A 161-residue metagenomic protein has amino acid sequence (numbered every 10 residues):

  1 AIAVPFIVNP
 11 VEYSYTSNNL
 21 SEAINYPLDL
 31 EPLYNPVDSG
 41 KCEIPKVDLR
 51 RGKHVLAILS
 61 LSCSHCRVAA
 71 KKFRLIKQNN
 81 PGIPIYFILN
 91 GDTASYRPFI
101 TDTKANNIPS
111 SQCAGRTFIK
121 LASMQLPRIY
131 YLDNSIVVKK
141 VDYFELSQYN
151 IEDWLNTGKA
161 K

Functional and structural regions predicted by a protein language model:
I2-V47: N-terminal "domain-start" segment that seeds a small globular fold
V37-C42, N107-G115, D142: Short acidic-hydrophobic, aromatic-tinged amphipathic segments that line or gate anion-handling sites
P45-R67: Short active-site neighborhood of thiol/selenol oxidoreductases, capturing the structured segment around
H65-P81, G91, F144-E145: Typically the conserved alpha-helix immediately C-terminal to a functionally engaged Cys/Sec in thioredoxin-like
Q78-Q112: Conserved segment of the thioredoxin-like fold in thiol-based oxidoreductases
T103-R128: Short, internal strand/loop/helix patches that form the active-site neighborhood or redox-interaction surface
K120, M124-L126, Y130-K161: Non-catalytic, surface beta->alpha helical segment in thiol-disulfide oxidoreductase systems
